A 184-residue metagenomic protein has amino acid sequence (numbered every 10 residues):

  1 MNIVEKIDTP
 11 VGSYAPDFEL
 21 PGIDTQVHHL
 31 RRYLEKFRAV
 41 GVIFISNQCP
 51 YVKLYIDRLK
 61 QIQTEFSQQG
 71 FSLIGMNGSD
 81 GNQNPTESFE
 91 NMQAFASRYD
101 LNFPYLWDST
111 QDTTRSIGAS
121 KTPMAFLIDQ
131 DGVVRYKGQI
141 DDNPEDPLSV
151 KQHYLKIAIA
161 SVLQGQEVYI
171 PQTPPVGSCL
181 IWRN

Functional and structural regions predicted by a protein language model:
M1-P171, I181-R183: Chalcogenol-based redox active-site neighborhoods
T173-P175: Short Gly/Ser/Thr- and Asp/Glu-enriched loop/turn motifs at secondary-structure junctions
S178: Cysteine-cluster motifs in flexible loop/terminal segments that predominantly coordinate metals
